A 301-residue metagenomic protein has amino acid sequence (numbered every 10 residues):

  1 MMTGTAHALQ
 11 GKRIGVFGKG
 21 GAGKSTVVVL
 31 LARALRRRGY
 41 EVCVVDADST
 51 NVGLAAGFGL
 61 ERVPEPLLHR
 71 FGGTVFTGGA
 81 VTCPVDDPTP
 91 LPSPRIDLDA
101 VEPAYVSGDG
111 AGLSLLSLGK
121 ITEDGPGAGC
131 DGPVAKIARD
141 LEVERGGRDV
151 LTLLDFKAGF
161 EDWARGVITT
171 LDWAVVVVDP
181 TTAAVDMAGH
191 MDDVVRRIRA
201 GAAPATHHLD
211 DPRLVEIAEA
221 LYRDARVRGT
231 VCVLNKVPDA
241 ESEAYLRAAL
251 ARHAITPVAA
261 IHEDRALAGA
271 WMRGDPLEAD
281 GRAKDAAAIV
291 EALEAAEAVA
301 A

Functional and structural regions predicted by a protein language model:
M1-H7: Pre-Walker A adenine-sensing motif
L9-S49: Walker A/P-loop phosphate-binding motif and the immediately C-terminal alpha-helix
A34-A111: N-terminal phosphate/diphosphate-binding loop that engages ATP/GTP or pyrophosphate donors across diverse enzyme folds
D48-T50, K236-P238, D264: Residues in the short beta-alpha loop(s) of Rossmann-like NAD(P)-binding domains
L68, T256-R265: Beta-strand->loop->alpha-helix junctions that form or flank phosphate-binding loops in nucleotide-handling enzymes
P92-D109, S114-A158: Cytosolic-facing regulatory segments adjacent to core modules
P133-A259: Conserved catalytic-core segment of NTP-binding enzymes
W271-A283: C-terminal boundary of histidine-terminating zinc-finger modules
